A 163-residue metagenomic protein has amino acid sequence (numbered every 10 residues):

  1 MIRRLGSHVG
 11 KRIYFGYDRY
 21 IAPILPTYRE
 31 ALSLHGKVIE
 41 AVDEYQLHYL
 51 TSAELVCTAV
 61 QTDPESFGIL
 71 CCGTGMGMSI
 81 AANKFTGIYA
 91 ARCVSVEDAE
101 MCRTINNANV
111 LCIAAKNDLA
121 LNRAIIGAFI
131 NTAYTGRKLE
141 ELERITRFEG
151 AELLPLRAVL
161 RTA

Functional and structural regions predicted by a protein language model:
I2-H8, R12-T27, V96-A163: C-terminal binding/interaction regions
R12-I13, P64-G68, G87-Y89: Short active-site oxyanion
G16, E40-V42, G68-C72: Short, conserved beta-strand edge motifs with alternating hydrophobic and charged residues
I24-G36: A short, Lys/Arg-enriched amphipathic alpha-helix followed by its capping loop at the start of a domain
G36-Y49: A short beta-strand-loop structural module common to alpha/beta enzyme folds
S52-T74: Short, structured active-site "lid" loops
L70-A91: Compact, glycine-rich, soluble single-domain proteins
